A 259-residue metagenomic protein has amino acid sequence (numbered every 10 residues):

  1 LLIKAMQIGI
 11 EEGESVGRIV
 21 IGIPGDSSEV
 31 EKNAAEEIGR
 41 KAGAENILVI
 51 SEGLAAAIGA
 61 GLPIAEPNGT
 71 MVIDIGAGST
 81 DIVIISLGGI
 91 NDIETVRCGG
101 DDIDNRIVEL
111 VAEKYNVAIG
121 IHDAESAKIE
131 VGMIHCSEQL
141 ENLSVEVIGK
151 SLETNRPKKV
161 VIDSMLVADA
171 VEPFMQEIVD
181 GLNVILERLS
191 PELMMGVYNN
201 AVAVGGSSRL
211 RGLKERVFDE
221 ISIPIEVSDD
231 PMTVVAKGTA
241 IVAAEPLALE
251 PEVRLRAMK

Functional and structural regions predicted by a protein language model:
L1-I75, I85-A201, S208-V235, A240-K259: Nucleotide/phosphate-binding catalytic cleft detector across ATP-hydrolyzing and phosphate-transferring enzymes
A77-S79: Short acidic, Gly/Ser-rich segments with clustered Asp/Glu that frequently serve as metal-coordination loops in enzyme
